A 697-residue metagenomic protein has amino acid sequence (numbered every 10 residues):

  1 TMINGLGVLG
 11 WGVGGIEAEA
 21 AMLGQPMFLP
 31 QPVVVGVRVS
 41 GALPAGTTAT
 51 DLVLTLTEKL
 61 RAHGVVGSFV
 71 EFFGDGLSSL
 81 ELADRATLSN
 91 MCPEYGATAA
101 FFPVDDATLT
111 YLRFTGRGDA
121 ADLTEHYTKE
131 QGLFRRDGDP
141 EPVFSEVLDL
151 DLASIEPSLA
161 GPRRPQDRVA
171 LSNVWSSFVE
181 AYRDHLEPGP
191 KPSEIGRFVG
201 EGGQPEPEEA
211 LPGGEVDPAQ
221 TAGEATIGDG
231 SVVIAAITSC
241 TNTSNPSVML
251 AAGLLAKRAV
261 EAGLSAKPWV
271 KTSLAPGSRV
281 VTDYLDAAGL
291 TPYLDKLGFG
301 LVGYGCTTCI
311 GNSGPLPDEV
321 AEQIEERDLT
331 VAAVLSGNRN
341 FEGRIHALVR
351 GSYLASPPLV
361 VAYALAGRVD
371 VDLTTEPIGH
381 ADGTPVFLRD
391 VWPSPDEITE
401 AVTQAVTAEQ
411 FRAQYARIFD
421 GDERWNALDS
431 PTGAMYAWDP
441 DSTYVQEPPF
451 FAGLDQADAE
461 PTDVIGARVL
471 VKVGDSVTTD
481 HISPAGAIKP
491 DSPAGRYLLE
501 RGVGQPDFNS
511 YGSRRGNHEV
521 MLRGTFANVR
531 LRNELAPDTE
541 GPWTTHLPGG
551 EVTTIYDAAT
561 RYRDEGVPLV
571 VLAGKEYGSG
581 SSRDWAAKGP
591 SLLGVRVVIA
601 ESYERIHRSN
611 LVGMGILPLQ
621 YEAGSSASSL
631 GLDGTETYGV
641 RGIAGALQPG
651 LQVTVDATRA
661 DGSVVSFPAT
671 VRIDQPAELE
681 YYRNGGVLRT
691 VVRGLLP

Functional and structural regions predicted by a protein language model:
T1-R136, D151, V248-A251, A256-P268 (+3 more regions): Mobile "lid/hinge" segments at catalytic clefts and subdomain interfaces of large enzymes
M2-L6, W11-E19, G46-T48, L80-A83 (+21 more regions): Short helix/loop capping segments that flank catalytic or ligand/cofactor-binding pockets
M2-V35, L250-K257, G351-S352, P357 (+5 more regions): Extended active-site and interfacial segments that coordinate phosphate-rich ligands in large catalytic machineries
I3, G7, L150-G289, N426-I599: Non-catalytic terminal/interface segments that mediate subunit docking, oligomerization, and allosteric communication
V34-G36, G67-E71, T98-F101, V147-D149 (+18 more regions): Structural motif
W269-T291, D295-T308, N312-G314, M521 (+5 more regions): Extended C-terminal subregions enriched in glycine
I378-P395, H607-Y681: Acidic, glycine-rich flexible loop/linker segments
Q505, N509, S513-H518, R523-V552 (+3 more regions): NTP/phosphate- and nucleic-acid-binding module
